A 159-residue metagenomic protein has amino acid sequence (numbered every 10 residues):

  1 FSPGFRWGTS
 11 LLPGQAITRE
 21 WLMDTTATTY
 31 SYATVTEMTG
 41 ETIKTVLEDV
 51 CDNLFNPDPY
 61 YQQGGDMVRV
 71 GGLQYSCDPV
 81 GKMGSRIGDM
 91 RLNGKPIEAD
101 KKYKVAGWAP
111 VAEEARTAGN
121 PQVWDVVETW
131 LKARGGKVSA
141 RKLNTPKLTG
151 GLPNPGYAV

Functional and structural regions predicted by a protein language model:
F1-V159: Catalytic centers of hydrolytic enzymes
